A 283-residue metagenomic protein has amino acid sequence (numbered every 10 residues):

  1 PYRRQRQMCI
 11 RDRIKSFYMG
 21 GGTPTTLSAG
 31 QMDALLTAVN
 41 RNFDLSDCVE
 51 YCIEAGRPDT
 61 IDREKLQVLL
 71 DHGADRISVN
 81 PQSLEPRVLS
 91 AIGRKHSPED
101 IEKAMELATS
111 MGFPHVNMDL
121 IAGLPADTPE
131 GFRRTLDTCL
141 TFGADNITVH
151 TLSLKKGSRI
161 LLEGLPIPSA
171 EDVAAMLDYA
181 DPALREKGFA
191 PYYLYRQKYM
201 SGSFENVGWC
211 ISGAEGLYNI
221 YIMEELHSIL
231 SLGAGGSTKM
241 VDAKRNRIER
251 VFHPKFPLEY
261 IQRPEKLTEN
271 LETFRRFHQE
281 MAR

Functional and structural regions predicted by a protein language model:
P1, G208-R283: Radical SAM enzyme core and accessory elements
Y2-I10: Single conserved hydrophobic/aromatic residue that forms the stacking wall/gate of nucleotide- or nucleobase-binding
R3-R4, P24-V68, P81-L84, H96-D100 (+1 more regions): Canonical radical SAM enzyme core domain
F17-P24, H150: Glycine-rich beta-strand-to-loop/alpha-helix junction loops that act as flexible
A29-A38, L66, L70-A74, T128-G143 (+2 more regions): Short, electropositive alpha-helical surface patch
H72-S78, S83, E99-E163, A170-K198 (+1 more regions): Conserved C-terminal portion of the radical SAM core fold that forms the substrate/S-adenosylmethionine-binding
S83-R94, A144: Bacterial c-di-GMP phosphodiesterase catalytic domain signature
S90-H96, E163-I167: Short glycine-enriched, charge-decorated loop/helix-capping segments at active-site entrances that position
